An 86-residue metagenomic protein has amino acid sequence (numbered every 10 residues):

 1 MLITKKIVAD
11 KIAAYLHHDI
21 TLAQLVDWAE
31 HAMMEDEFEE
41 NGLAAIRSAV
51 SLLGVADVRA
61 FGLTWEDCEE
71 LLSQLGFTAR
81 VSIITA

Functional and structural regions predicted by a protein language model:
M1-A86: Acidic, Ser/Pro/Thr-rich low-complexity regulatory regions and the short amphipathic helical interaction modules they
